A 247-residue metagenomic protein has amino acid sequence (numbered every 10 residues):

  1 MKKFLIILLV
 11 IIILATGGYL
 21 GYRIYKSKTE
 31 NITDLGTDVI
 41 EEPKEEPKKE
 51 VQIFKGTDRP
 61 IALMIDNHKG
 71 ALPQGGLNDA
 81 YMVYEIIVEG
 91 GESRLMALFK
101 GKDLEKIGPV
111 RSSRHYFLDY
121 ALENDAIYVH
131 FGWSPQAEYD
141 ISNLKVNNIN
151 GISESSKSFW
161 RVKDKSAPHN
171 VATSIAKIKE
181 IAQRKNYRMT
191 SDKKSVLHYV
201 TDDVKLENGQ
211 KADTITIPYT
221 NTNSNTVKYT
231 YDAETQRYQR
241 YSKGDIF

Functional and structural regions predicted by a protein language model:
M1-I13, R23-Y25: N-terminal Sec-pathway targeting helices
I6, I32-Y84, E89-F247: A surface/extracellular/periplasmic glyco- and lipid-processing/surface-interacting theme
I13-Y19, N78, I181: Generic detection of intrinsically disordered/low-complexity segments and helix-coil linkers/edges
G18-T33: Hydrophobic single-pass membrane-insertion segments
